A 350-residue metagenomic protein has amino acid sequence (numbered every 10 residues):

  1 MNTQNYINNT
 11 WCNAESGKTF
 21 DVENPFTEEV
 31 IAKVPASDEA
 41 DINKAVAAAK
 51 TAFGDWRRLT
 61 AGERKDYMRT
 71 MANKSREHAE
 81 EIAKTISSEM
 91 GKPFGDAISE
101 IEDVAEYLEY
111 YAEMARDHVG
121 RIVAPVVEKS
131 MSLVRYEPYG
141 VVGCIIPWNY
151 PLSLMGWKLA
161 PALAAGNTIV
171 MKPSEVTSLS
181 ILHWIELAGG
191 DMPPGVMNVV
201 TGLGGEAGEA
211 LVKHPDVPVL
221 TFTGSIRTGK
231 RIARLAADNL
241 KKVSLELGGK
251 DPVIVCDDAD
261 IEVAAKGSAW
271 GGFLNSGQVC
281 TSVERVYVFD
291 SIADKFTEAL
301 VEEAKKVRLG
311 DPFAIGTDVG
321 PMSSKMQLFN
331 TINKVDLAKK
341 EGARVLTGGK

Functional and structural regions predicted by a protein language model:
M1-K33, D66, T70, G120-I145 (+3 more regions): Terminal low-complexity tails and localization/encapsulation signals of metabolic enzymes
E28, R64, I86, L108 (+7 more regions): Residue-level signal for inorganic ion chemistry
E29-H118: Glycine-rich loop-to-alpha-helix module at the N-terminal edge of alpha/beta enzyme cores
V46, K65-A72, A83, A105 (+7 more regions): Hydrophobic face of alpha-helices
T70, K74, H78-E81, H183-M192 (+5 more regions): Generic non-transmembrane alpha-helical segments
T85-P93, V123-K129, A314-G320: Short linear capping/connector segments at secondary-structure termini
G120-V263: Rossmann-like NAD(P) dinucleotide-binding subdomain of oxidoreductase/dehydrogenase enzymes
R227-K350: ALDH superfamily catalytic-core signature
